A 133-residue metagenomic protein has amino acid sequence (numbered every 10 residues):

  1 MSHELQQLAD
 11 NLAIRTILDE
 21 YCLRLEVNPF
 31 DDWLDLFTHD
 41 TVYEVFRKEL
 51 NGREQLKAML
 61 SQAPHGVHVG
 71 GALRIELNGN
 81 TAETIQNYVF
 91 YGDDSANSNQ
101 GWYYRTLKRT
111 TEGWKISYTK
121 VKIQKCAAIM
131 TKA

Functional and structural regions predicted by a protein language model:
M1-V27, D35: Short, low-complexity N-terminal intrinsically disordered segments enriched in polar/charged residues
I17-E20, D32, W102-T106: Short, hydrophobic/aromatic alpha-helical segments in well-folded domains
L25, F37, Y88-F90, K120-I123: Short beta-strand segments enriched in hydrophobic/aromatic residues within well-folded beta-rich domains
F30-Y88: A solvent-exposed, acidic/Ser-Thr-rich amphipathic alpha-helical stretch
H68-A72, E76, D93, I116 (+1 more regions): C-terminal-biased regions
H68-G70, N97-Y104: Short, surface-exposed coil-to-beta transition loops
E83, Q100-A133: Short beta-strand edge/turn micro-motifs at domain boundaries
F90-S98: Short, cysteine-centered beta-strand-loop-beta hairpins and adjacent loop/turn segments enriched in charged/polar
